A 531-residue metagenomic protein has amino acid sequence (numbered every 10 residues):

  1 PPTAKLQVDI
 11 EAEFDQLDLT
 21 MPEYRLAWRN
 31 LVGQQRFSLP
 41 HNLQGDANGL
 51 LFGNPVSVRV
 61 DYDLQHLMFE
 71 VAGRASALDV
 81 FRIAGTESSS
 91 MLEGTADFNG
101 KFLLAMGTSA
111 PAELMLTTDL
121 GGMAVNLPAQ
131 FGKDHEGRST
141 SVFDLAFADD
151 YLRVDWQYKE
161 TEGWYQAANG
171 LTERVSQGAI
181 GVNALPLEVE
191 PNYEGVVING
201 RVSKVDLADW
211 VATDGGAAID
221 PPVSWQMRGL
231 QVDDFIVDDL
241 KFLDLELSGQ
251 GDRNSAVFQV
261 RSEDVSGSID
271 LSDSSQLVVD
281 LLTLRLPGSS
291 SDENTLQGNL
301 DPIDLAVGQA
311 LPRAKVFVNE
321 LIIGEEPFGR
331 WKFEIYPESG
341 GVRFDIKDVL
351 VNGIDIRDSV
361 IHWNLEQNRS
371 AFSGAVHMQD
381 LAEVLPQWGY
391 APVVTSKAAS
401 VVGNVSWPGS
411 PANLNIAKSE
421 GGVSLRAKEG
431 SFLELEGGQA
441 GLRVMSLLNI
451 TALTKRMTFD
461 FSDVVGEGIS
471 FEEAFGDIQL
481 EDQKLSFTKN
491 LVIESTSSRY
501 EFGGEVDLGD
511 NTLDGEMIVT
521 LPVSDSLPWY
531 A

Functional and structural regions predicted by a protein language model:
P1-Q65, D97-G170, W210-S268, E293-V376 (+1 more regions): Solvent-exposed beta-strand/coil patches in large extracellular/periplasmic or lumenal scaffold regions
R74, R82-A96, F102, L171-E194 (+1 more regions): Contiguous hydrophobic, core-forming segments of folded domains
A84-L103, P186-W210, D292-E293, L300-G308 (+1 more regions): A short, charged
S88, P386-V393, I518-A531: Surface-exposed, gly/pro-biased binding rims or lids
D149-A218, L277: Long, domain-scale non-catalytic interaction/scaffolding regions in large secretory-pathway and trafficking proteins
P191-V205, S268-T283, Q309, A314-K315 (+1 more regions): Flexible beta-edge/linker motif
L286: Acidic/charged, solvent-exposed loop-and-adjacent secondary-structure segments enriched in E/D, K/R, S/T, and G/P
